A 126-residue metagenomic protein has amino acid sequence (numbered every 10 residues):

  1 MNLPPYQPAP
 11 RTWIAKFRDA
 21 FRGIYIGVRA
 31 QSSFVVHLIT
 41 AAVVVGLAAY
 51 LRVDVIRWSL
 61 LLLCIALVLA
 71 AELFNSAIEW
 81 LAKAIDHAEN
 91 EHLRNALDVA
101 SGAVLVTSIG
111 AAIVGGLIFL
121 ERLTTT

Functional and structural regions predicted by a protein language model:
M1-A77, I85, E89-E91, S101-T126: Hydrophobic alpha-helical transmembrane segments
A82: Active-site-proximal acidic segments at structured loop/helix or strand boundaries that coordinate catalytic metals
A96: Short basic (Lys/Arg) and small-residue
